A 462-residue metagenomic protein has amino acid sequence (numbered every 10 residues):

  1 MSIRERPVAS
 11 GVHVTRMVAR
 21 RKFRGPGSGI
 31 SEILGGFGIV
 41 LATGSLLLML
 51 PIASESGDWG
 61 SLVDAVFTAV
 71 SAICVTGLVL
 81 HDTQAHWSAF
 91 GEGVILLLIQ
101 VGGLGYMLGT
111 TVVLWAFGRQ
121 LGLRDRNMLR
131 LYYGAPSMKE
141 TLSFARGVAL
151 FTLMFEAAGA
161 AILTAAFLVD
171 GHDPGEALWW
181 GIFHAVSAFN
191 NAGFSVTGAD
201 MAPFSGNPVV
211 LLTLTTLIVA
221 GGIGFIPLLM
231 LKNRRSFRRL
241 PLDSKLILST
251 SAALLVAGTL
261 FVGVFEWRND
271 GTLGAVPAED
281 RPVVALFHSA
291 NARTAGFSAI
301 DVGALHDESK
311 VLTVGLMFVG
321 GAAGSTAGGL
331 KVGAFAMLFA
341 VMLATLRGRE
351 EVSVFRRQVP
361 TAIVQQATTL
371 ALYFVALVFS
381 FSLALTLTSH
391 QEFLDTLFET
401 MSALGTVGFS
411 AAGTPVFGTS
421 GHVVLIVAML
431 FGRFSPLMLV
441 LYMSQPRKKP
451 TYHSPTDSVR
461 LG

Functional and structural regions predicted by a protein language model:
M1-G462: Membrane-proximal intracellular helices of multi-pass ion channels
